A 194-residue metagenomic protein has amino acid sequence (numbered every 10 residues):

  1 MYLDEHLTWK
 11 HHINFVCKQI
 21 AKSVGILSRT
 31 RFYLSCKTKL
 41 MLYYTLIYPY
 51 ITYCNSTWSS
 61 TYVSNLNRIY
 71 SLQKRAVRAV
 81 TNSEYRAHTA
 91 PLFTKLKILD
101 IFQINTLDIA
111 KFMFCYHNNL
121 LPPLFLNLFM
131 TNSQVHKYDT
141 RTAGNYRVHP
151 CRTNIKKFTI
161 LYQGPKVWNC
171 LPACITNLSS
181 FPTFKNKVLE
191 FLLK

Functional and structural regions predicted by a protein language model:
M1-K194: Hydrophobic/basic alpha-helical segments
